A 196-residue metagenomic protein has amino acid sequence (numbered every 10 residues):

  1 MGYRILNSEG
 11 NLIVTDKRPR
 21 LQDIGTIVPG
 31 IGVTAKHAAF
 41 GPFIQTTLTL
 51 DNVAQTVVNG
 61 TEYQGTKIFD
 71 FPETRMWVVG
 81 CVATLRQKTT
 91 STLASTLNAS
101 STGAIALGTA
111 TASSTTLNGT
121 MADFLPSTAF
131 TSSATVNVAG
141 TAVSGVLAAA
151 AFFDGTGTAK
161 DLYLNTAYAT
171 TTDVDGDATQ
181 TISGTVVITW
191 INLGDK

Functional and structural regions predicted by a protein language model:
G2-K196: Surface-exposed, low-hydrophobicity beta-strand/loop segments enriched in small/polar/acidic residues
